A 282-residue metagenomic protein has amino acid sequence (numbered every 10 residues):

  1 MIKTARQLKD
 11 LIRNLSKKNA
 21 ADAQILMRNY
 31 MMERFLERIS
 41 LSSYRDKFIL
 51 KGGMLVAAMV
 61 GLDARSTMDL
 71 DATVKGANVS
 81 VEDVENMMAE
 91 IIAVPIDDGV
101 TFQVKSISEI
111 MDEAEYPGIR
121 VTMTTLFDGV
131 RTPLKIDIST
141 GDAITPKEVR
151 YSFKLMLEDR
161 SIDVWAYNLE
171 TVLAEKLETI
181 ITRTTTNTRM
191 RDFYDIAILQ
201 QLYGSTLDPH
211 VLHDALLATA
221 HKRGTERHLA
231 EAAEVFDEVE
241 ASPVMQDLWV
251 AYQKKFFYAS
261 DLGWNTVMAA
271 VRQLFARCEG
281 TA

Functional and structural regions predicted by a protein language model:
M1-F48, A57-S66, L70-A282: Structured mid-to-C-terminal alpha-helical surface segments
